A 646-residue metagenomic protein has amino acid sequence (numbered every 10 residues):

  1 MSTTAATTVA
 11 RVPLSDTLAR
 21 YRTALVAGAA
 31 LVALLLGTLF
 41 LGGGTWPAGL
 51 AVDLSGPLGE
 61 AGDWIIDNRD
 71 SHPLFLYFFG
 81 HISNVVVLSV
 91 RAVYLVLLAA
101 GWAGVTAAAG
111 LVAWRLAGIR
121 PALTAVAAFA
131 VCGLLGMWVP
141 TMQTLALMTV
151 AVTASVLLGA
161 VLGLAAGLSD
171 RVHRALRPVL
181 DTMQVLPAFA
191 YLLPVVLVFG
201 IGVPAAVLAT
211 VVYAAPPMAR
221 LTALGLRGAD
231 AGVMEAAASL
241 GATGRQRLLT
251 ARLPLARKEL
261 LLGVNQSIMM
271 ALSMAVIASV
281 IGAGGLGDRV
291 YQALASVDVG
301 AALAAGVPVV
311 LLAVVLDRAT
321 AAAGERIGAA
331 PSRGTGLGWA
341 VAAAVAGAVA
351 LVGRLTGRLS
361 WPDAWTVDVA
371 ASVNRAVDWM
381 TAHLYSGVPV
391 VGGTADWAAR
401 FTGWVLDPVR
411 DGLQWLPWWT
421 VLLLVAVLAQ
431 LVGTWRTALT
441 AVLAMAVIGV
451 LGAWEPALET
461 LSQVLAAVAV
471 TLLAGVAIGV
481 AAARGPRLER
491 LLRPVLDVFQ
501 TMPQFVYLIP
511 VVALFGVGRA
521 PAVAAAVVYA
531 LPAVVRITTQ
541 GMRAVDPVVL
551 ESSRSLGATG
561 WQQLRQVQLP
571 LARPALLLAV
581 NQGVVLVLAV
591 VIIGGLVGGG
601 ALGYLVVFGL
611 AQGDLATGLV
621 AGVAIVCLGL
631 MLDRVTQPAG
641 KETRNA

Functional and structural regions predicted by a protein language model:
M1-A146, T320-S462, T636-A646: N-terminal, non-cleaved signal-anchor transmembrane helix
V87-L98, W138-V150, H173, L180-M183 (+15 more regions): Alpha-helical membrane-interface segments at transmembrane helix boundaries
C132, L147-V150, A154-G167, R177-A214 (+4 more regions): Generic hydrophobic transmembrane alpha-helix motif, especially the helices
P140-T144, A160, L164, R171-P178 (+13 more regions): Membrane-spanning helices that line or support transport/gating and their immediate boundary helices in channels
V152, L208, V212, G244-I277 (+8 more regions): Transmembrane alpha-helices
L186, L226-A256, G282, M502 (+2 more regions): Short helix-to-coil transition segments within interhelical loops that connect adjacent transmembrane helices
L197, L226, M270-L312, A513 (+2 more regions): Glycine-rich helix-loop "coupling/hinge" segments at transmembrane-helix boundaries in multipass transporters
R227, K258, L262, L303-T356 (+3 more regions): C-terminal transmembrane helix and the adjacent membrane-cytosol boundary/short C-terminal tail of inner/organellar
